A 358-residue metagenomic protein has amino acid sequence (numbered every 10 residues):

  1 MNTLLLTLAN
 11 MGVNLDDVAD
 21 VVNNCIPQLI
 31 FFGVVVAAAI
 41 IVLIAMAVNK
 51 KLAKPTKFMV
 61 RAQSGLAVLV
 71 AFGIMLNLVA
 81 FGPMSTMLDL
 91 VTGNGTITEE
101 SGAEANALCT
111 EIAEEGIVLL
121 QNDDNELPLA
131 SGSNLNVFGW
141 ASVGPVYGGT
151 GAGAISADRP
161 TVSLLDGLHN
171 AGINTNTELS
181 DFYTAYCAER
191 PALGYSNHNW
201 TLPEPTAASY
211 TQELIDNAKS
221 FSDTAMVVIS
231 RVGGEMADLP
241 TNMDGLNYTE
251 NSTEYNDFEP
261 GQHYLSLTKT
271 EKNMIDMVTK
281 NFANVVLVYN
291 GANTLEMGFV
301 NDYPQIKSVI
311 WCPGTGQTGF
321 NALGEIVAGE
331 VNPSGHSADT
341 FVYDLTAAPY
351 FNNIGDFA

Functional and structural regions predicted by a protein language model:
M1-A358: C-terminal non-catalytic regions of proteins with extracellular/luminal or membrane-system context
